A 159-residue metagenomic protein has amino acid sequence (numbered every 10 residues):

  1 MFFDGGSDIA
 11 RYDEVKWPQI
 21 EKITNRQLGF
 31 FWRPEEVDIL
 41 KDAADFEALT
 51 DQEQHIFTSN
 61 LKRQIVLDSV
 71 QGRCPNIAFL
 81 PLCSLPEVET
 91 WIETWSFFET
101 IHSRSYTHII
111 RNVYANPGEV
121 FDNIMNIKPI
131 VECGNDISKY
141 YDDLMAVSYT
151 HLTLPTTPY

Functional and structural regions predicted by a protein language model:
M1-L152: Non-heme di-metal
H151-Y159: Single conserved hydrophobic/aromatic residue that forms the stacking wall/gate of nucleotide- or nucleobase-binding
